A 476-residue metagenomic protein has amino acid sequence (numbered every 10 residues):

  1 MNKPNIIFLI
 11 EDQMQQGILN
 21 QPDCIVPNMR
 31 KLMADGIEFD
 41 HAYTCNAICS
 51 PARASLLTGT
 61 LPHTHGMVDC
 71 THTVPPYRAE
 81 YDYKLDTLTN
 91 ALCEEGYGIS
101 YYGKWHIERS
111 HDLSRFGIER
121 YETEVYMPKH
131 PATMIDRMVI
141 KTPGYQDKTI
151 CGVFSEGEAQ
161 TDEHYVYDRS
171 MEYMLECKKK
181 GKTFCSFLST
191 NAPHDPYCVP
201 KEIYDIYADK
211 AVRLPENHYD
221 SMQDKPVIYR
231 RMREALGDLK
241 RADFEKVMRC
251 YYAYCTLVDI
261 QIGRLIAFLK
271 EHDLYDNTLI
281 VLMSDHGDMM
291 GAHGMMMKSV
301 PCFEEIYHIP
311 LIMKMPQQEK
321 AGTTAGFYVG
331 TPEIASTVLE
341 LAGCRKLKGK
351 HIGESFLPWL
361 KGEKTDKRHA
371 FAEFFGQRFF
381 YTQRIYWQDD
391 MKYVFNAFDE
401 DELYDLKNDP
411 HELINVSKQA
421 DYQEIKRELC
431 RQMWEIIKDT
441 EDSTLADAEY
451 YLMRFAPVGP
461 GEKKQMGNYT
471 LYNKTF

Functional and structural regions predicted by a protein language model:
M1-P4, E11, Q15-Q16, A34 (+3 more regions): Long, internal low-complexity/basic segments
N2-P4, I10-C24, M127-K182, S186-Y328 (+4 more regions): Active-site-proximal cap/lid insertion segments
E11, M29-A34, L57, T89-C93 (+11 more regions): Non-transmembrane alpha-helical segments in soluble domains of secreted/periplasmic/extracellular proteins
Q16-I18, I48-A52, T64-G66, I107-D112 (+8 more regions): Short catalytic/ligand-binding loop motif for oxyanion handling, primarily in non-cytosolic enzymes, centered on
G17-R53, G59-T60, T64, G96-I99 (+3 more regions): Short, structured active-site-proximal loop/turn typified by the sulfatase FGly-forming signature C/S-X-P-X-R
Q21-I25, E38-T60, Y101-D112, S189-H194 (+4 more regions): Short, solvent-exposed turn/loop segments enriched in Gly/Ser/Thr/Pro and often Arg
M33, T60-G157, M297: Catalytic-site neighborhoods of secreted/periplasmic enzymes that process anionic sulfate/phosphate groups
S114-E119, E124-A132, H286-A292, E319 (+7 more regions): C-terminal cap/loop subdomain of S1 sulfatases and analogous C-terminal strand-loop tails that border
